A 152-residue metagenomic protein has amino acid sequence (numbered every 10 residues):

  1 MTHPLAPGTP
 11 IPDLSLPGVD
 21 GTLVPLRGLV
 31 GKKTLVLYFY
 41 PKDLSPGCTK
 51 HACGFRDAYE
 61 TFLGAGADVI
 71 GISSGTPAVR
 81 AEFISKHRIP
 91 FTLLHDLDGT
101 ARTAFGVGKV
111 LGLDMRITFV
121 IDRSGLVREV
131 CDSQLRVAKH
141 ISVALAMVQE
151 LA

Functional and structural regions predicted by a protein language model:
M1-A152: Chalcogenol-based redox active-site neighborhoods
